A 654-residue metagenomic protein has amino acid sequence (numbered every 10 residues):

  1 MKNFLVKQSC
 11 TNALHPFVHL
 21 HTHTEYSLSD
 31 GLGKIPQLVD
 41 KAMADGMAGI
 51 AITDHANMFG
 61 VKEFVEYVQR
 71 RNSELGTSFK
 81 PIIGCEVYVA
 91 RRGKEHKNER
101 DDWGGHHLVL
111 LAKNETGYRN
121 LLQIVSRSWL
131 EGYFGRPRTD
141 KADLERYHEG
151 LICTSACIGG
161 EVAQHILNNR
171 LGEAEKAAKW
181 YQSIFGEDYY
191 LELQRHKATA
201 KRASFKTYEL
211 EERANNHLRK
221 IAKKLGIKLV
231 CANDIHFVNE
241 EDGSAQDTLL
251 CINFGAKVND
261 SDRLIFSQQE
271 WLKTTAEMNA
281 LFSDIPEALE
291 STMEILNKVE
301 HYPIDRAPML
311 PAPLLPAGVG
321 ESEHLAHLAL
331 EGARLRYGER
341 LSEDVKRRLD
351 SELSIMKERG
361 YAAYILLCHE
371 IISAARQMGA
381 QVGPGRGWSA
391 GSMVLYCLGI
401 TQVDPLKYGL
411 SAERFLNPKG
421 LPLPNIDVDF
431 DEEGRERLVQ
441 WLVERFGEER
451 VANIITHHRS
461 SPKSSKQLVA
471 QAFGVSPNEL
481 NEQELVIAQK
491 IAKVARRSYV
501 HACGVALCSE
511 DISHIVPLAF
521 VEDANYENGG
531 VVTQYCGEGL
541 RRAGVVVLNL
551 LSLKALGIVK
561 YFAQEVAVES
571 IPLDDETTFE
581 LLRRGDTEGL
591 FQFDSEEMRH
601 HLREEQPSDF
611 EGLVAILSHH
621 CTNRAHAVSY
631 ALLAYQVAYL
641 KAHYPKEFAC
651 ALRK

Functional and structural regions predicted by a protein language model:
M1-L14: Metal-centered catalytic cores of metalloenzymes
T11-L14, T24, S29-L111, E115-A333 (+3 more regions): Mg2+-dependent phosphoryl-transfer active-site scaffold
L281-I285, Y337-D344: Short, mixed-charge amphipathic alpha-helical segments
A326, S342-P384: Helix-rich "cap/lid" substructures immediately adjacent to catalytic or cofactor-binding pockets
